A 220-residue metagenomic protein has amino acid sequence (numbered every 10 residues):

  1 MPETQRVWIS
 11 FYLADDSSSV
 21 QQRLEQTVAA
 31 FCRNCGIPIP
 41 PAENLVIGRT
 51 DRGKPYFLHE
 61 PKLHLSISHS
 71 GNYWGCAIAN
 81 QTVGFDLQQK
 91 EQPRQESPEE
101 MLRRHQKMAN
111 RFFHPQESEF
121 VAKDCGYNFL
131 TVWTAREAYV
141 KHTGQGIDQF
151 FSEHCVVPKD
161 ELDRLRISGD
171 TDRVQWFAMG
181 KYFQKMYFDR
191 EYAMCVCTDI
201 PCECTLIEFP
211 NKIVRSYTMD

Functional and structural regions predicted by a protein language model:
M1-D220: Core catalytic alpha/beta fold that binds nucleotide/phospho-ligands
